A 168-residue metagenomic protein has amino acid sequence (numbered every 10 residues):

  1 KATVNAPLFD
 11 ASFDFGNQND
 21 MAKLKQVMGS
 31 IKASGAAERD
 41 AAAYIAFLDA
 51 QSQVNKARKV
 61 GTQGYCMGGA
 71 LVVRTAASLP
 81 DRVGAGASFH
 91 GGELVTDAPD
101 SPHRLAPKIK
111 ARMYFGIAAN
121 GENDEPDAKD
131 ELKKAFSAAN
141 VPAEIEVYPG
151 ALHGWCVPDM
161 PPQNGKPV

Functional and structural regions predicted by a protein language model:
K1-V168: N-terminal cap/leader regions of alpha/beta-hydrolase-fold enzymes, predominantly small-molecule hydrolases
